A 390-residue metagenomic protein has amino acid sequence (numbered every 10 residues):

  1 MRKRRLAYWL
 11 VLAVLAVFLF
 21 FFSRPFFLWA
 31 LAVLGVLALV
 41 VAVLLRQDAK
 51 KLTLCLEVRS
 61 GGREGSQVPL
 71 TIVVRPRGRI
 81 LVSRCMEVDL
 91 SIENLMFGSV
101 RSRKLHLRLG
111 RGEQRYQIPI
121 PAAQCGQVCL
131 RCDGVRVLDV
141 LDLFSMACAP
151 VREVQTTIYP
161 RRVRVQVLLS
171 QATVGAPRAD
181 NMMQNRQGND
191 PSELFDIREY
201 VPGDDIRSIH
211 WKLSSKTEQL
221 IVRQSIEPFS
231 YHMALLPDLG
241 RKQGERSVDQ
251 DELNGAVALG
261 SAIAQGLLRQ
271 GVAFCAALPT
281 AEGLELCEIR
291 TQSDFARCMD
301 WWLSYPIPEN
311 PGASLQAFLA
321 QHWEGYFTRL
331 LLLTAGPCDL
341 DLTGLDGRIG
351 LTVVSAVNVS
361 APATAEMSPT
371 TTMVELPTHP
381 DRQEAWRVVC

Functional and structural regions predicted by a protein language model:
M1-C55: Extracellular/lumenal glycan-associated context and N-glycosylation machinery
R2-K3, F21-P25, R161, R186 (+3 more regions): Intrinsic-disorder/low-complexity, polar/charged segments
R4-R5, R75, T371: Intrinsic low-complexity, intrinsically disordered segments enriched in polar/basic residues
R24-P25, I92-N94, R111, R161 (+3 more regions): Short, structured coil/loop segments at alpha-helix boundaries
A30-L34, G112, L345-R348, H379: Low-complexity, intrinsically disordered/propeptide-like segments
A38-E285: An amphipathic, basic-hydrophobic helix/alpha-beta surface used to engage anionic, phosphate-rich ligands or surfaces
L169, A179, P202, I206-C390: Exposed, interaction-prone extracellular/peripheral surfaces
